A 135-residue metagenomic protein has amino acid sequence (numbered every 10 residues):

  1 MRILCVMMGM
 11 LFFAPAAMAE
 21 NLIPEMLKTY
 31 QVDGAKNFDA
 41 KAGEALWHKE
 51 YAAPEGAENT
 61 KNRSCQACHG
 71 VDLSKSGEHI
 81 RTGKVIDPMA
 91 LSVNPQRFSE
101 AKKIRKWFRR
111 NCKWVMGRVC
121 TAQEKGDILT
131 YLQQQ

Functional and structural regions predicted by a protein language model:
M1-L4: Positively charged n-region of N-terminal signal peptides that target proteins for export
F13-A14: N-terminal signal peptide c-region/cleavage motif recognized by signal peptidases
A17-A19: Boundary at the C-terminal end of the N-terminal hydrophobic targeting segment
N21-E58: Electrostatic cytochrome c docking/interface patches
A53-T60, R118-E124: Surface-exposed patches in mature extracellular/periplasmic domains of secreted proteins
N62-D72, I128: The canonical Cys-X-X-Cys-His
G77-K84: Short cysteine/histidine-rich zinc-coordinating motifs and their immediately flanking basic loops
K103-Q135: C-terminal capping alpha-helices of c-type cytochrome domains
